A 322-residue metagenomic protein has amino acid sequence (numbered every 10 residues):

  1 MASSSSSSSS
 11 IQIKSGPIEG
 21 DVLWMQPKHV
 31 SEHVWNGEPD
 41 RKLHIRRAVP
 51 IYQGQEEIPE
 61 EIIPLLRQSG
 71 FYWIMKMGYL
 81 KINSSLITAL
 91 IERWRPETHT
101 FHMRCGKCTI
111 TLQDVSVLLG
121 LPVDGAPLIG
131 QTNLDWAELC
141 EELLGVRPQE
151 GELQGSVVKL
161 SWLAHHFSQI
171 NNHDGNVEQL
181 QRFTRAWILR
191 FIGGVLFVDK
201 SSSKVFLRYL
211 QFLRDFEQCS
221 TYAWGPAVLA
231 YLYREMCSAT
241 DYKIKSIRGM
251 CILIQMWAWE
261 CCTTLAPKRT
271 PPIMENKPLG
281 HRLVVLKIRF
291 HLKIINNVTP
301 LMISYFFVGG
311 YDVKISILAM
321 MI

Functional and structural regions predicted by a protein language model:
M1-S3, Y79, D114, E260-C261 (+2 more regions): Short intrinsically disordered, low-complexity coil segments enriched in acidic
M1-Y233, G249: N-terminal leader regions that mediate targeting or early regulatory function
E19, P27, S31-V34, E38 (+12 more regions): Intrinsically disordered, low-complexity peptide-like regions
L23, G155-A164, Q169, L253-I254 (+1 more regions): Extended, charge-rich alpha-helical regions
L121-D124, F197, S238, W259 (+1 more regions): Short, well-ordered loop/turn and helix-capping segments at boundaries between secondary-structure elements and domains
K204-E260, A266-G280: Hydrophobic, mid-to-C-terminal alpha-helical segments
